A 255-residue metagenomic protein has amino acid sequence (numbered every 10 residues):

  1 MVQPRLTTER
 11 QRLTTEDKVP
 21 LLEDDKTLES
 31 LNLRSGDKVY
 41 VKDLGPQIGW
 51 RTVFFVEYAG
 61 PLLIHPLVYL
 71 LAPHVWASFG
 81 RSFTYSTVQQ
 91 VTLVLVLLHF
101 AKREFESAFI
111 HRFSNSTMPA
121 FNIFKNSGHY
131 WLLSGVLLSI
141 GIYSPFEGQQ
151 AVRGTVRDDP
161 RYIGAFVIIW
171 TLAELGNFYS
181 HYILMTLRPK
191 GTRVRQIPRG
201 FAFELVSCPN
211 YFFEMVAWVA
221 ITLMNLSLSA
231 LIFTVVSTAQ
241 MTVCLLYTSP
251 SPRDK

Functional and structural regions predicted by a protein language model:
M1-T7, Q11-R12: Short amphipathic, charge-patterned alpha-helical segments
K18, G45-I110, N115-P119: Early transmembrane hairpin module of multi-pass membrane proteins
K18-Y40: Eukaryotic mixed-charge, acidic/polar low-complexity intrinsically disordered regions
V91-T222: Multipass alpha-helical transmembrane domains of eukaryotic endomembrane proteins
V219-I232: Extracellular/periplasmic helix-loop-helix junctions in multi-pass membrane proteins
A230-L245: A short, conserved beta-to-alpha structural element at the edge of catalytic cores that scaffolds binding
Y247-D254: Conserved small/polar residues in nucleotide/adenosyl-binding loops
